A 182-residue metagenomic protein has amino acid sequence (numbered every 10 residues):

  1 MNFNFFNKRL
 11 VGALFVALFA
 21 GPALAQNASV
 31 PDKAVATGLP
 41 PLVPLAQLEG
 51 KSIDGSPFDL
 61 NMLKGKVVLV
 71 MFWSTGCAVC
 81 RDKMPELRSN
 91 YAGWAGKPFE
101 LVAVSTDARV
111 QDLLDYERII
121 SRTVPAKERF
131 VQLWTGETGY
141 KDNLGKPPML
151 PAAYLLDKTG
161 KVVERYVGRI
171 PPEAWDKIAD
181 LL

Functional and structural regions predicted by a protein language model:
N2-G12: Bacterial N-terminal signal peptides that target proteins for export
G12-P22: Bacterial N-terminal signal peptides
Q26-L60, E128: N-terminal "domain-start" segment that seeds a small globular fold
K66-V67, D82-S105: Conserved helix-turn-beta segment immediately C-terminal to the redox Cys motif in thioredoxin-like folds
K66-V68, W73-G76, M149: Short pre-active-site segment immediately N-terminal to redox-active cysteine/selenocysteine motifs in thiol-based
F72-E86: Conserved redox-active cysteine motifs that mediate thiol-disulfide chemistry, especially di-cysteine Cys-X(1-2)-Cys
V102, E117-A152, K158: Short, internal strand/loop/helix patches that form the active-site neighborhood or redox-interaction surface
A152-L182: Thiol-/selenol-based redox modules, centered on thioredoxin-like and closely related oxidoreductase domains
